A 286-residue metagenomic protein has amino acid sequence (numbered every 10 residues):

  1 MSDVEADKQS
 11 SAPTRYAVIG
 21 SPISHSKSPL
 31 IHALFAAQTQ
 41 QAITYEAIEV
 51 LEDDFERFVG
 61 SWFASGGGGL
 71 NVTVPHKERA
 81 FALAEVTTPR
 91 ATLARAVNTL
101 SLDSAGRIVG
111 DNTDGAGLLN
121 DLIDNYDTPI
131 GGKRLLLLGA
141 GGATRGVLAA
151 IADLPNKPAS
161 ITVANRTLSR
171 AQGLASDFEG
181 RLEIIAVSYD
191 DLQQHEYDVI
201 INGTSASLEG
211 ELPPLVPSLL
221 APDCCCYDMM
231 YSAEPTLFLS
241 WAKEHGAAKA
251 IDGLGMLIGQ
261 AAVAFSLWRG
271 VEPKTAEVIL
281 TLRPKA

Functional and structural regions predicted by a protein language model:
S2-E5, Q9-Y126: Phosphate/diphosphate ligand-binding glycine-rich loop within oxidoreductases
G20, G110-G115, L122-Y126, G131-A152 (+1 more regions): Glycine-rich adenosine-cofactor-binding loop
V74-F81, G142-A143, S205-L208, S232: Short glycine-rich anion-binding loops that position phosphate/pyrophosphate groups of nucleotides and phosphorylated
G132, M229-A286: Adenosine-phosphate binding glycine-rich loop
D153-S160, E244-A248: Conserved S-adenosyl-L-methionine
N156-F178: NAD(P)-binding Rossmann-fold cofactor-contacting core
F178-A250, G255: Rossmann-like adenosine-cofactor binding region
